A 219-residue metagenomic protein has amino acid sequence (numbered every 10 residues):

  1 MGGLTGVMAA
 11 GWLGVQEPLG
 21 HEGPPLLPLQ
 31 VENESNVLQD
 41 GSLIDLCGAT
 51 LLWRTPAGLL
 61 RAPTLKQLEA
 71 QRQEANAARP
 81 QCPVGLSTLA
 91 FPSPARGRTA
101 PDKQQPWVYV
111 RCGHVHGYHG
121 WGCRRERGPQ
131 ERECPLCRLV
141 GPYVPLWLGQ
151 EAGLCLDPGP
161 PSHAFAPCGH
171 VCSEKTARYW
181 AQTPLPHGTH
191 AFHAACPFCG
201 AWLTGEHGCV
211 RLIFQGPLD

Functional and structural regions predicted by a protein language model:
M1-A62: Forkhead-associated
P25, V31-E32, L38, A70 (+2 more regions): Short, solvent-exposed loop/turn positions at domain surfaces that link secondary-structure elements or cap domain
R61, Q67-L68, V140-Y143: A short, hydrophobic/aromatic-rich structural module that often spans a beta strand with its adjoining loop
T64-Q73, A152: Short, intrinsically disordered linker segments that flank or connect zinc-binding domains
E74-P217: RING-type zinc-finger domain of E3 ubiquitin ligases
